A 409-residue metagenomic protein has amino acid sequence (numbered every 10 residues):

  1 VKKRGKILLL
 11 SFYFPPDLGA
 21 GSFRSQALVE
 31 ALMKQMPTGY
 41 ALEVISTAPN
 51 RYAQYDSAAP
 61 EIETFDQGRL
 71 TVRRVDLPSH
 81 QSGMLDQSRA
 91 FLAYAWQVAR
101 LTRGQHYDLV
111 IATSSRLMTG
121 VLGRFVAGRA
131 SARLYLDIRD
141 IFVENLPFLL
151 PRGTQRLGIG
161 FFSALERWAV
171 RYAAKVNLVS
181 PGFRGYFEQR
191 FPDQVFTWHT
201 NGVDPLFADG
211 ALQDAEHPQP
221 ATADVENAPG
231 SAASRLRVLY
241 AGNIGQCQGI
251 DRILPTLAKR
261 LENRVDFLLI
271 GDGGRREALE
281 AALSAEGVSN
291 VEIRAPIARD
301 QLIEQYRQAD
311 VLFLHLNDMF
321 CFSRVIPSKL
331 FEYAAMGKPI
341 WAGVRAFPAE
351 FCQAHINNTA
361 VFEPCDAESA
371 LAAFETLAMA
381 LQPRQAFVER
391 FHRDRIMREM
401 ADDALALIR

Functional and structural regions predicted by a protein language model:
V1-T71, P255-L261, R409: N-terminal subdomain of nucleotide-sugar transferases
L8, E226-Q248, L254-L257, L268 (+1 more regions): Conserved donor-binding/catalytic core segment of Leloir-type glycosyltransferases
A48, G182, G202: Carbohydrate-associated surface elements
A99-R100, M118-V121, F125-R129, R156-L178: Membrane-proximal helix-turn-helix segments that form the acceptor-binding/catalytic region of lipid-linked
T197, G202-A228, S234, G249 (+1 more regions): Acidic anion/phosphate-binding donor-loop and adjacent secondary structure in glycosyltransferase catalytic cores
R235, I270, E277-E304: Nucleotide-activated donor-binding/catalytic signature segment of Leloir-type glycosyltransferases, i.e., the conserved
Q248, A298-Q305, L312-A334, I340-Q353 (+1 more regions): Nucleotide-sugar-dependent
P364-I408: A charged, aromatic-enriched C-terminal amphipathic alpha-helix characteristic of glycosyltransferases across folds
